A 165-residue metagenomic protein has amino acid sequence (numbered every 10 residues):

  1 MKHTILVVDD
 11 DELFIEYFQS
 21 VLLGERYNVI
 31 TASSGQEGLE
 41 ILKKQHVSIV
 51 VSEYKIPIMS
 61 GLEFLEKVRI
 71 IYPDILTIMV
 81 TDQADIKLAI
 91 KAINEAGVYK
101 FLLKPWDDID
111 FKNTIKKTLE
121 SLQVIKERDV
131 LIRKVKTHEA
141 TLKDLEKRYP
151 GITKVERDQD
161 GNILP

Functional and structural regions predicted by a protein language model:
D9, E53, T81: Active-site residues of response regulator receiver
E12-T31: Two-component/phosphorelay signaling modules centered on CheY-like receiver
I15, P57, T81: The feature encodes the CheY-like receiver
T31-E40, G61: Helix N-cap/capping motif at the beta->alpha junctions
E40, L62-D74, K91: Short amphipathic alpha-helix used as the core "switch/output" element in two-component signaling
Q45-V51, I56: Active-site beta3 strand of CheY-like receiver
D85, W106-I115, L119, Q123: C-terminal output helix
V130-P165: C-terminal output/effector regions of signal-responsive regulators
